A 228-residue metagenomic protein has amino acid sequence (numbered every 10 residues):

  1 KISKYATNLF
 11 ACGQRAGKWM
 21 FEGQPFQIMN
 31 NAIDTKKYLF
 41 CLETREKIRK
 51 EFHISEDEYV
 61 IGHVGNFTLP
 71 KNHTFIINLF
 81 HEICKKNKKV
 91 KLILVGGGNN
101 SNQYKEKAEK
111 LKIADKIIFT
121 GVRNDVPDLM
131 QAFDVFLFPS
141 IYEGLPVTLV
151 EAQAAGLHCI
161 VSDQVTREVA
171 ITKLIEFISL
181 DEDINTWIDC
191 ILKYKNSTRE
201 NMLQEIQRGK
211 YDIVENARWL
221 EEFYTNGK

Functional and structural regions predicted by a protein language model:
K1-A11, K18-F21: A conserved, positively charged/aromatic
K18-G23, A32-E51, D57, V214 (+1 more regions): Acidic anion/phosphate-binding donor-loop and adjacent secondary structure in glycosyltransferase catalytic cores
Y59, H63-E82, N99-N102: A conserved mid-protein helix/loop that constitutes part of the nucleotide-sugar donor-binding site
K105-G121: Nucleotide-activated donor-binding/catalytic signature segment of Leloir-type glycosyltransferases, i.e., the conserved
V122, I141: Aromatic "clamp/platform" in nucleotide-sugar-dependent glycosyltransferases that forms part of the donor/acceptor
H158-S162: Short hydrophobic beta-strand element within catalytic cores of glycosyltransferases and related nucleotide-activated
E168-T198, V214: Change "using UDP/GDP/dTDP sugars" to "using nucleotide sugars
T198-K228: A charged, aromatic-enriched C-terminal amphipathic alpha-helix characteristic of glycosyltransferases across folds
